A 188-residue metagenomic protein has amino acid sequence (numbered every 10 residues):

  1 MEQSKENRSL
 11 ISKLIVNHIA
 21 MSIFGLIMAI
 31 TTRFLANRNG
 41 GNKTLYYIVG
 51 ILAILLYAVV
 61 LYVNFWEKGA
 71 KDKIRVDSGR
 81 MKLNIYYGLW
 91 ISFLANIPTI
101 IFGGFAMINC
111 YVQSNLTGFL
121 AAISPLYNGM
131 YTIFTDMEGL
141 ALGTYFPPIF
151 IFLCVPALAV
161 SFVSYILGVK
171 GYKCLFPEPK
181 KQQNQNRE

Functional and structural regions predicted by a protein language model:
M1-E67: Transmembrane alpha-helical insertion/packing segments
M1-K5, F176-E188: Low-complexity, intrinsically disordered extramembrane tails and loops of integral membrane proteins
H18, T44-L55, L89-F93, A121-S124 (+1 more regions): Alpha-helical transmembrane segments of polytopic membrane proteins
I27-G40, G104-Q113, M137-G139: Juxtamembrane "helix-exit" motif on the non-cytosolic side of transmembrane helices
A58-I91, A95: Membrane-helix interface/capping segments
F65-K73, V155-Q183: Cytosolic juxtamembrane helix at the C-terminal end of the final transmembrane segment
G88-L120: Hydrophobic alpha-helical membrane-insertion segments
Y127-V160: Hydrophobic alpha-helical transmembrane segments
